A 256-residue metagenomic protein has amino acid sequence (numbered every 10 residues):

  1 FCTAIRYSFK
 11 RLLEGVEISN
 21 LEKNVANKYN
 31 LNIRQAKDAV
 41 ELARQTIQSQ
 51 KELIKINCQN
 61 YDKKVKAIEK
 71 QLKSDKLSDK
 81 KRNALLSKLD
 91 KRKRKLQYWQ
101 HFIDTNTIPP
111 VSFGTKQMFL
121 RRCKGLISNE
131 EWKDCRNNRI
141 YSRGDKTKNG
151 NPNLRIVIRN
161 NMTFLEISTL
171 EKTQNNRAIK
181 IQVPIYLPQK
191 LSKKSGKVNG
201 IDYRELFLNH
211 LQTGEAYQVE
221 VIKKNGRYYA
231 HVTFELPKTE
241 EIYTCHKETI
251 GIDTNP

Functional and structural regions predicted by a protein language model:
F1-P256: Nucleic-acid substrate recognition interfaces
